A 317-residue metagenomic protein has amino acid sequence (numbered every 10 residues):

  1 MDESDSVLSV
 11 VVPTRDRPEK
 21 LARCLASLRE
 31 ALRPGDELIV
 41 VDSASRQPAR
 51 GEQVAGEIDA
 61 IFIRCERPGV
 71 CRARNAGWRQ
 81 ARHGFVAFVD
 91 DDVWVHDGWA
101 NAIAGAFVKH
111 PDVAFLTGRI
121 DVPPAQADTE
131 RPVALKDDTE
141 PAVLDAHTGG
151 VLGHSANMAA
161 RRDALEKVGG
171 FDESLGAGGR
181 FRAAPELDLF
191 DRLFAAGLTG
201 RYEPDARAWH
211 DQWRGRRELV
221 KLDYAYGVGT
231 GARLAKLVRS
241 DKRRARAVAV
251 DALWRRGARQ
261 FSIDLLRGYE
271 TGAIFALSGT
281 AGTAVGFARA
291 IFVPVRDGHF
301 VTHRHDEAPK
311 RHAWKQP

Functional and structural regions predicted by a protein language model:
A26-G35: Short, acidic, metal-binding catalytic loop of nucleotide-sugar glycosyltransferases
S27, V40-G51, V93: A conserved acidic beta->alpha catalytic loop
A49, C65-A81: Glycine-rich, basic loop-to-helix element that forms the pyrophosphate-binding segment of sugar-nucleotide handling
V86: Short aromatic/hydrophobic "clamp" motif used to bind/position activated sugar donors
G98-E130: Conserved donor NDP-sugar-binding/catalytic core segment of glycosyltransferases
G118, V133-V151, S155: Short, flexible, basic/aromatic active-site loop/helix in glycosyltransferases
G153-A160, A164-G169, S174-A206: A short, conserved alpha-helix in the catalytic core of glycosyltransferases
L222-V228, R239-P317: Non-catalytic, C-terminal membrane-associated alpha-helical segments of glycosyltransferases
